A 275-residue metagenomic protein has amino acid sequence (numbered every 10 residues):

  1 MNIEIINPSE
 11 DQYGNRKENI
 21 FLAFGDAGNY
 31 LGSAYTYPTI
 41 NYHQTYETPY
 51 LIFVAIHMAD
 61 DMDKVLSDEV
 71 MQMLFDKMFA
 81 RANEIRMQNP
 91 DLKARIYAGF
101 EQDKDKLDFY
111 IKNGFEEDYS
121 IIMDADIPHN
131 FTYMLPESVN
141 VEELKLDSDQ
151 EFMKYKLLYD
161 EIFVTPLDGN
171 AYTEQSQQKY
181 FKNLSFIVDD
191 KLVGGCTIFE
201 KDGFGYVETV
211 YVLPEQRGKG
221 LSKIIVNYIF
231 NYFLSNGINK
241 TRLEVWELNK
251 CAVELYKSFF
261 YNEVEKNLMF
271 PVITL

Functional and structural regions predicted by a protein language model:
N2-Y13, T39, N140-Y155: A short beta-loop-alpha structural element at the N-terminal edge of CoA-dependent acyl/N-acetyltransferase catalytic
N7-A82, V193-G205, L213: Conserved donor-binding loop and adjoining core beta-sheet/short helix segment in diverse acyl/aminoacyl transferases
G32, G114, Y119, L192-G194 (+1 more regions): A structural microfeature
M58-E137, F270-I273: Acyl-donor-binding surface of acyltransferase catalytic domains
L66-E84, V212, G218-S235, V253-S258: Conserved acetyl-CoA-binding loop-helix of GNAT-fold acetyltransferases
I96-A98, V207, T241-V245: Conserved hydrophobic beta-strand within the GNAT/NAT acetyltransferase core sheet that lines the active-site cleft
I121-D147, E244-K250, F260-N262, N267-L275: C-terminal "cap" of GNAT-fold acetyltransferases
M134-G205: Flexible, substrate/cofactor-facing loop regions flanked by secondary structure within enzyme catalytic domains
